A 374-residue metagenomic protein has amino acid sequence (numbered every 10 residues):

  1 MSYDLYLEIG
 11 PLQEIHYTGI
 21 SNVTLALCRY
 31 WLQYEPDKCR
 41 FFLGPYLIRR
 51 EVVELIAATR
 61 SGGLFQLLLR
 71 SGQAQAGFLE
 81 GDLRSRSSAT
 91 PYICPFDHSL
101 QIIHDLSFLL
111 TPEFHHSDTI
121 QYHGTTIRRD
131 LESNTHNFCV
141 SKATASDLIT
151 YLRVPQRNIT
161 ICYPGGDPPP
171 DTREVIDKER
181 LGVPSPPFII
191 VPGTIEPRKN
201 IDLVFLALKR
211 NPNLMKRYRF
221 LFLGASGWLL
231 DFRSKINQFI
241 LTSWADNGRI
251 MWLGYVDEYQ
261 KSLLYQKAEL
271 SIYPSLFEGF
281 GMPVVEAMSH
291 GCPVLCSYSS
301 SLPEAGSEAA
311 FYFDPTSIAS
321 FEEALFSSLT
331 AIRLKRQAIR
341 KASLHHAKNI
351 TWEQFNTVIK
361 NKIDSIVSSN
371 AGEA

Functional and structural regions predicted by a protein language model:
M1-A374: Carbohydrate transferase catalytic cores enriched for Leloir-type hexosyltransferases
